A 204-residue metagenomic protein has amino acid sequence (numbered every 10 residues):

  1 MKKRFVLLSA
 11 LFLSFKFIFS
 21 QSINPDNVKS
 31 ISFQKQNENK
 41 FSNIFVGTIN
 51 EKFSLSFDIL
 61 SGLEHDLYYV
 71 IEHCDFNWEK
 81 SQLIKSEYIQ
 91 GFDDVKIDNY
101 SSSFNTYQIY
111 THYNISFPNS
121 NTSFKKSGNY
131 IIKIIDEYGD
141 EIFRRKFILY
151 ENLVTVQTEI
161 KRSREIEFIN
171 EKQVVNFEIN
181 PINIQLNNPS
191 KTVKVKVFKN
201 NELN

Functional and structural regions predicted by a protein language model:
M1-I23: Bacterial Sec-dependent N-terminal signal peptides
I23-D26, L149-V174: Low-complexity, Pro/Ser/Thr- and charge-rich linker/hinge segments at domain boundaries
I31-H73, F168-P181: Contiguous beta-strand segments within globular domains
S61-H65, S123-F124, I184-S190: A short beta-turn/strand-edge loop motif at beta-sheet boundaries
F76-W78, D136-I142, E202: Short acidic/polar inter-strand loop motif in beta-rich domains
Q90-Y110: Extended, solvent-exposed segments with strong compositional bias
I109-N121, S127, I134: Ligand-binding face of N-terminal immunoglobulin V-set domains in extracellular IgSF glycoproteins
K126-Y138, K194-K199: Internal, hydrophobic beta-strand segments that form the core of beta-sheet-rich folds
